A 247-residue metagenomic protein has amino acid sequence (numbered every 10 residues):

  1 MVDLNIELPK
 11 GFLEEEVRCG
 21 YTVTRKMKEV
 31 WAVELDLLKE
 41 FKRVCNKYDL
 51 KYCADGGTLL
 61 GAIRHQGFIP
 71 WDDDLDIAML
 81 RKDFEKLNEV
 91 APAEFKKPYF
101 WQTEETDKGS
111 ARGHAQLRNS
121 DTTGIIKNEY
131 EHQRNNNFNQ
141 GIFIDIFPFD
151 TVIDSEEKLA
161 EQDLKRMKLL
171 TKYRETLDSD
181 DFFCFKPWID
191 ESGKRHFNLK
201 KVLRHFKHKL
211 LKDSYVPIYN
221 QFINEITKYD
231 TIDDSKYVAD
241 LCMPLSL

Functional and structural regions predicted by a protein language model:
V2-K10: Conserved oxyanion/phosphate-binding beta-strand-loop segments in alpha/beta enzyme cores
F12-E14, R18, T22-N46, A91-D154 (+1 more regions): Conserved catalytic core of two-metal-ion nucleotidyltransferases
K42-L75, F84-E85: Active-site nucleotide-donor binding segment shared across nucleotidyl transfer reactions
G56-T58, R81-D83, D121, P148-D150: Short, flexible loop/turn elements at secondary-structure junctions
G61-R64, K86-N88, A111, I153-K158: Short catalytic/ligand-binding loop motif for oxyanion handling, primarily in non-cytosolic enzymes, centered on
K82-E85, P92: Short alpha-helix within the catalytic core of nucleotide-sugar-dependent glycosyltransferases
